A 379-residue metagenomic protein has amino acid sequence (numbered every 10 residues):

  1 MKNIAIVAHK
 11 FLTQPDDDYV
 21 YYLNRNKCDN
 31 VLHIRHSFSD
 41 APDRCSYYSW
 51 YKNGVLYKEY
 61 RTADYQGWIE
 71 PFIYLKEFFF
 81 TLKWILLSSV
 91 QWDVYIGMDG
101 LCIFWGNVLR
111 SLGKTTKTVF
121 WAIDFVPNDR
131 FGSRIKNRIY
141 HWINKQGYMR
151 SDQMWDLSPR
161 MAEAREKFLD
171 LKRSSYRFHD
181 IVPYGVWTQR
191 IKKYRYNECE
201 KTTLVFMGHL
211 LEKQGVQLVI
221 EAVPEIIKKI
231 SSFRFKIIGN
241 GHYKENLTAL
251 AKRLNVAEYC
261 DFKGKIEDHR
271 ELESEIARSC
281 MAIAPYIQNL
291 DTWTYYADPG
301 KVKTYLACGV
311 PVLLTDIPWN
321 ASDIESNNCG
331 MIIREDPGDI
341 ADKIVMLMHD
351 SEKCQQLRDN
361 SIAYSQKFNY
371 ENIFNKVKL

Functional and structural regions predicted by a protein language model:
A5, W155, V186, R190 (+4 more regions): Conserved donor-binding/catalytic core segment of Leloir-type glycosyltransferases
I73-E77, K117, V126-G147, E163 (+1 more regions): Nucleotide-sugar donor phosphate/pyrophosphate-binding loop at the beta->alpha transition of glycosyltransferases
L82-S89, F104, V108-L112, F120 (+2 more regions): Membrane-proximal helix-turn-helix segments that form the acceptor-binding/catalytic region of lipid-linked
G97-C102: Short His-centered aromatic/hydrophobic patch
Y148-H179, V186-T188, S322: A short, active-site helix/loop in glycosyltransferases that binds the activated sugar's phosphate group
N246-R270, E275, M281: Nucleotide-activated donor-binding/catalytic signature segment of Leloir-type glycosyltransferases, i.e., the conserved
E275-Y295, V310: Acidic donor-binding loop of glycosyltransferase active sites
S326-N327, M331-G338, M346-E352: Conserved acidic donor-binding segment of nucleotide-sugar-dependent glycosyltransferases
